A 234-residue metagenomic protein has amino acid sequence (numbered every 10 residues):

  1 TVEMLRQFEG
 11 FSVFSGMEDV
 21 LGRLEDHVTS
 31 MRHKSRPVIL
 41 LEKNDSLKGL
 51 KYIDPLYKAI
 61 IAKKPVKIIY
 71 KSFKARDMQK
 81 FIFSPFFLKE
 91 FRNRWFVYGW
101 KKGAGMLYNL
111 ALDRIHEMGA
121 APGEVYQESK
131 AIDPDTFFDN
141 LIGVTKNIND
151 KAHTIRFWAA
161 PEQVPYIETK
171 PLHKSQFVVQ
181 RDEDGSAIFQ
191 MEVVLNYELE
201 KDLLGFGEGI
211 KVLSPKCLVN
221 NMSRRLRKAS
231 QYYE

Functional and structural regions predicted by a protein language model:
T1-K71: Bulky hydrophobic/aromatic content
Y57-Y108: Loop-centered beta-sheet repeat module
K71, W100-K102, A121-G123, T169 (+1 more regions): Surface loops and adjacent helix of pleckstrin homology
F91-W95, K102-A104, P122-V125, P161-P165: Short, charged/polar surface micro-motifs in flexible loops or helix N-caps
N93-R94, D113, D184-G185: Beta-strand-connecting loop/turn residues
G103-F137: Flexible linker/loop signature enriched in Pro/Ser/Thr and Pro/Gly
T136-E234: Polybasic (Lys/Arg-rich)
